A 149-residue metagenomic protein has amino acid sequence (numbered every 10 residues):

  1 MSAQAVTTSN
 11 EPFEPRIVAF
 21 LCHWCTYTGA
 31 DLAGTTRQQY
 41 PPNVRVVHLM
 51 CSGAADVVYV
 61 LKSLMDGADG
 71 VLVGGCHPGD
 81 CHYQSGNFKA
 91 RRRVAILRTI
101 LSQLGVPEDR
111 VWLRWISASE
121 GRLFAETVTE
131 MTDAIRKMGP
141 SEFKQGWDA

Functional and structural regions predicted by a protein language model:
M1-A149: Iron-sulfur-associated redox domains of electron-transfer enzymes in respiratory and anaerobic energy metabolism
